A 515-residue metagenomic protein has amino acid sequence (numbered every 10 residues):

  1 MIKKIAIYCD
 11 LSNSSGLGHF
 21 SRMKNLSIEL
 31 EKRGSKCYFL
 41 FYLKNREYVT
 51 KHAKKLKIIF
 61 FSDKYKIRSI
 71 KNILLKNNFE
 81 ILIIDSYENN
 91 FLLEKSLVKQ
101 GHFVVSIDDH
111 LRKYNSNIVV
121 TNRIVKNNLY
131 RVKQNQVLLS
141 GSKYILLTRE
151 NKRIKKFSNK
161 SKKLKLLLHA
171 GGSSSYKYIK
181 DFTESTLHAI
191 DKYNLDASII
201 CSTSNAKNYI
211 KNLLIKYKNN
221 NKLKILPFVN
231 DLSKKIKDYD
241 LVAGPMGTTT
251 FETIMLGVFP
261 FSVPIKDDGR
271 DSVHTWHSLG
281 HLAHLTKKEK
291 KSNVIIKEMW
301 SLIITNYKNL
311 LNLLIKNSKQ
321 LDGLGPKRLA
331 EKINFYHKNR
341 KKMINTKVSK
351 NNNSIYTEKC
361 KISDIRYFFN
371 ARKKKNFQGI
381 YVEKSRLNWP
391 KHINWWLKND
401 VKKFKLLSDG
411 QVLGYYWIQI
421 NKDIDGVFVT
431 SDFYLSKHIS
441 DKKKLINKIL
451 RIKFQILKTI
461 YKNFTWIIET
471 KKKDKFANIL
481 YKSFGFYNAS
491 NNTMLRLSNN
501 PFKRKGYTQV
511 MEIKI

Functional and structural regions predicted by a protein language model:
L17, N230-S272: A donor-sugar binding/catalytic signature common to diverse glycosyltransferases and related nucleotide-sugar
S116-Y176, K207-N208: A nucleotide-sugar donor-handling region in carbohydrate enzymes
S161-Y239: Donor-nucleotide binding loops and adjacent catalytic segments primarily of GT-B fold Leloir glycosyltransferases
P245, D425-I439, E469-T470: Conserved acetyl-CoA binding element of GNAT-fold acetyltransferases
K338-S363, K505-I515: Conserved N-terminal entry element of GNAT/NAT acetyltransferase domains
Q411-N421, F428-T430: Conserved beta-strand in the GNAT
D441-L457, I479, S483: Conserved acetyl-CoA-binding loop-helix of GNAT-fold acetyltransferases
I467-N478, L495-R496: Conserved beta-strand-loop-alpha-helix junction that forms the acyl-donor binding cleft
